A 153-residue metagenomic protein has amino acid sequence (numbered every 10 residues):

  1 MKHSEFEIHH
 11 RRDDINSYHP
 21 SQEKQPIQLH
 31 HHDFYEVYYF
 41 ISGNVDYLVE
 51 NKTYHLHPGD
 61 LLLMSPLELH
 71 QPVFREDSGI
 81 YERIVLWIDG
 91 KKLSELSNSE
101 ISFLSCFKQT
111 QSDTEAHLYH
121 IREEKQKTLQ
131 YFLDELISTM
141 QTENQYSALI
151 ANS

Functional and structural regions predicted by a protein language model:
M1-L61, E68, E100-H117: Generic protein-terminus/edge-of-domain signal
K2-Y18, V73-Q141: A hydrophobic/aromatic-rich effector-binding and dimerization subdomain of bacterial HTH-type transcriptional regulators
H31-F34, E123-Q126, N152: Short, solvent-exposed loop/helix junctions and linker helices that flank or host conserved functional motifs
S42, P66, I88-G90: Residues immediately flanking
V49, V73, N144-Q145: A generic structural signal for short coil/turn motifs at secondary-structure boundaries
H57-P58, V73, I150: Short amphipathic alpha-helical leader/targeting segments
P66-P72: Short acidic (Asp/Glu) patches
E124, M140-S153: All-alpha amphipathic helical-bundle segments outside canonical DNA-binding/catalytic cores that form hydrophobic
